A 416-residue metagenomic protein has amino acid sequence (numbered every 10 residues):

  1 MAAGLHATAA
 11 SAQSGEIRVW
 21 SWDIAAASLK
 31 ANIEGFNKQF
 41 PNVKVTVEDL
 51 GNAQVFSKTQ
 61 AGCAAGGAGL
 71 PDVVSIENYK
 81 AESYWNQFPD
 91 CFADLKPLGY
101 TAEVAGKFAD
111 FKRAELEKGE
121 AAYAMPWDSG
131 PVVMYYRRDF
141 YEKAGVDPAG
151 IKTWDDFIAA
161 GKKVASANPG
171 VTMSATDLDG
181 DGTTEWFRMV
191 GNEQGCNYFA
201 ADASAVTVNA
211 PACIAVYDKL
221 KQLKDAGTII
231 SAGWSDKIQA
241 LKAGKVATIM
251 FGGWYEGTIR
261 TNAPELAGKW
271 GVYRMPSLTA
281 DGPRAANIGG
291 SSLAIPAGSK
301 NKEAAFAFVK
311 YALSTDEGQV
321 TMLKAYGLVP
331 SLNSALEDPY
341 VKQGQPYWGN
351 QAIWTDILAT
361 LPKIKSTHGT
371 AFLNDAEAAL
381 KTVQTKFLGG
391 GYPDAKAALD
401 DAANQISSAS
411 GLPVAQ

Functional and structural regions predicted by a protein language model:
S14-I24, V43-E48, D72-V73, Y123: Short, well-ordered beta-strand elements
E34-K107, K143-G145, K152, K245-I249: Extracytoplasmic "Venus flytrap"/periplasmic binding protein-like
K38, E120, A144, D218 (+4 more regions): Extracytoplasmic/periplasmic substrate-recognition and gating elements
L70-V74, T101-F140, D281-A285, L361-H368: A structural signal for short loop-to-beta-strand junctions that line the ligand-binding cleft of periplasmic/secreted
N78-P131, I158, G271-Y273, A415: Hinge/lid segment of periplasmic solute-binding proteins
K107, F111-L116, Y273, K324-K381 (+2 more regions): Long, aromatic- and glycine/proline-rich binding clefts that accommodate carbohydrate-like moieties
G119-W127, V132, D155-A205, V246: Extracytoplasmic/periplasmic solute-binding protein
A160-K162, D202-S231, M275: Glycine-centered hinge/linker elements that transmit conformational signals in sensory and ligand-binding systems
